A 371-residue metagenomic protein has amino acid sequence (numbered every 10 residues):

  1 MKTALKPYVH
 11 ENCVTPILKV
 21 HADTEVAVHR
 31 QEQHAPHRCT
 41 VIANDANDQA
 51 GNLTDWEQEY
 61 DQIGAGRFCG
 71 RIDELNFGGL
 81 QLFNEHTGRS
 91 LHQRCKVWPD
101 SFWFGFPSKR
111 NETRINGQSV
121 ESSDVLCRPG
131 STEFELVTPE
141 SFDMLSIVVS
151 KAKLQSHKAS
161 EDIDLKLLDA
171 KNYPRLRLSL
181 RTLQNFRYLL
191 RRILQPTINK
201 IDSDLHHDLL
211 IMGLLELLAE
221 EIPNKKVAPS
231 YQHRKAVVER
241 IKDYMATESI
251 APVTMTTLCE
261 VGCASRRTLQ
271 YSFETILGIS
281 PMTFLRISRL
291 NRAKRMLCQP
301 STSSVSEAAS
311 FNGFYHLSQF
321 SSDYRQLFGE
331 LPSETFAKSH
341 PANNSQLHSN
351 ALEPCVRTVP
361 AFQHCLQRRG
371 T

Functional and structural regions predicted by a protein language model:
K2-D61, W103, E112-S249, M255-T256 (+5 more regions): Alpha-helical bundle regulatory/interaction domains
I63-V97: Conserved short histidine dyad/triad with adjacent acidic residue
R94-P107: Short, basic/aromatic beta-hairpin or loop at an interaction surface
V97, R234, R286: Short, conserved glycine- and acidic-residue-centered signature motifs in active-site or ligand-binding loops
G262-Q270, T275-I276, R286-R292, A342-N344: Active/binding-pocket-proximal capping segment
L269-F273, Q319-F320, Y324: Short hydrophobic/aromatic patch on the recognition helix
T275-I276, Q326-L327, K338: Alpha-helical DNA-recognition elements
T283: Short, basic-rich loop-to-helix N-cap that marks the start of a DNA-contacting helix
